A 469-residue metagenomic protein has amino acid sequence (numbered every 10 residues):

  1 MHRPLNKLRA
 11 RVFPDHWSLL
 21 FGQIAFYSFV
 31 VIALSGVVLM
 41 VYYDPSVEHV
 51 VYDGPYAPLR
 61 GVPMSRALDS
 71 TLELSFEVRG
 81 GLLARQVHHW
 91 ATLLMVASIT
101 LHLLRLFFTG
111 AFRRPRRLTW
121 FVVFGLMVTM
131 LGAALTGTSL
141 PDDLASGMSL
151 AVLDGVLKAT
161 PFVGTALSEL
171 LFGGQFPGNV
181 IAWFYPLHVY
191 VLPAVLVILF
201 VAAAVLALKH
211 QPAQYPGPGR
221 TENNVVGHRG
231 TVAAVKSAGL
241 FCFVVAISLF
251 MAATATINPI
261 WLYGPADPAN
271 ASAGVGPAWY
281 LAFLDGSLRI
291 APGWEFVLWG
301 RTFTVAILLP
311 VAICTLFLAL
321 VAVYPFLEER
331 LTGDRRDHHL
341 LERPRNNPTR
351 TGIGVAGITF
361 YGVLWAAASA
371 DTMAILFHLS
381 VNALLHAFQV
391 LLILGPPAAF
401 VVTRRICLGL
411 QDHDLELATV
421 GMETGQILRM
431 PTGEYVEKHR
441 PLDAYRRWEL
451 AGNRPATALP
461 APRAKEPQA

Functional and structural regions predicted by a protein language model:
M1-L5, L167, L171, V195-V226 (+1 more regions): Juxtamembrane interface elements at the cytosolic ends of transmembrane helices in multi-pass membrane proteins
V12-F26, F107-V128, S146-S149, A182-F184 (+2 more regions): Membrane-interfacial loop-to-helix junctions in multi-pass inner-membrane proteins
L34-H49, H89-R113, W120-P216: Transmembrane-helix bundle segments that line or gate the permeation/cavity pathway in multi-pass membrane proteins
L39-H49, G137-G147, A204-Q214, F250-A266 (+3 more regions): Juxtamembrane/interface segments at transmembrane-helix termini
V41-R85, L150-G178, A269-F296: Extracytosolic (periplasmic/ER-lumenal) interhelical loops and adjacent juxtamembrane/interface segments of multi-pass
E77-T92, G174-V195, I290-L316: Individual transmembrane alpha-helix segments
A182-V191, V195-G274: Long, contiguous internal "core" modules enriched in hydrophobic/ aromatic residues
Y324-L341, P348-E434: Contiguous transmembrane helix-bundle modules in multi-pass membrane proteins
